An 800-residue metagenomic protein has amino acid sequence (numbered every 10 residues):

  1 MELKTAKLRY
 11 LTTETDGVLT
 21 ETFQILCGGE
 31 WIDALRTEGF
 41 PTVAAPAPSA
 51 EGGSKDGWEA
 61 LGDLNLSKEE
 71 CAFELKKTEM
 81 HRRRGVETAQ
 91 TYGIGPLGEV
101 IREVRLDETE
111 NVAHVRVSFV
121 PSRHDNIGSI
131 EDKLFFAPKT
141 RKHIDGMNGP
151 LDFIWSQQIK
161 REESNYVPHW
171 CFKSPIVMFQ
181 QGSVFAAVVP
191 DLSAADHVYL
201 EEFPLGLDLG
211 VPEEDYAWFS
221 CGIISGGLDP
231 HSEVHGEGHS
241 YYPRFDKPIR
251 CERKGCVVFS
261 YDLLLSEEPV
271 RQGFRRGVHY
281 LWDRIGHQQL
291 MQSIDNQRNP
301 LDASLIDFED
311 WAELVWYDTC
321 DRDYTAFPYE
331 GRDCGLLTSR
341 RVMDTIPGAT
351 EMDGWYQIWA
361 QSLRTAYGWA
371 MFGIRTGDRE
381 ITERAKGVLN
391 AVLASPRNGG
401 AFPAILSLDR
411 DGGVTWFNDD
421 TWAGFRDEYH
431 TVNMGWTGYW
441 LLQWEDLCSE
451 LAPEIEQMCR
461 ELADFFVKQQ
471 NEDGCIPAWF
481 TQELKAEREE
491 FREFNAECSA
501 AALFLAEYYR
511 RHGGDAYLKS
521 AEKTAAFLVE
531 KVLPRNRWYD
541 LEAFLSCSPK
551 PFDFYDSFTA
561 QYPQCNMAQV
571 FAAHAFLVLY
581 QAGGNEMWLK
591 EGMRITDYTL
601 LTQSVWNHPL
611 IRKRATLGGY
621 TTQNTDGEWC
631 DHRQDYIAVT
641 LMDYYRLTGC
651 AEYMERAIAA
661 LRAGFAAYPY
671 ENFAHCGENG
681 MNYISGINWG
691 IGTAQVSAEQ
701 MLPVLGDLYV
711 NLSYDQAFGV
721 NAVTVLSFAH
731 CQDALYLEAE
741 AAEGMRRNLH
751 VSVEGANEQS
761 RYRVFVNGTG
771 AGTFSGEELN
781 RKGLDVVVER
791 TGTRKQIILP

Functional and structural regions predicted by a protein language model:
T5-K7, G95-E99, T769: Glycine-centered tight beta-turn/hairpin loop motif at sheet-sheet or coil-to-beta transitions
A6-R36, P41-G52, Q469-D473, Y580 (+1 more regions): Short beta-strand segments and strand-loop junctions that repeat across beta-rich extracellular domains
E30-L264: Beta-strand/loop-rich accessory regions of lumenal/periplasmic or secreted enzymes, predominantly carbohydrate-active
I32, T769-F774: Surface-exposed loop/edge segments in extracytoplasmic proteins
H114, E163-C171, V177, F185 (+11 more regions): Glycan-recognition and catalytic cores of secretory/periplasmic carbohydrate-active enzymes
S129-P138, A742-S760: Surface-exposed beta-strand/loop patches in extracellular or lumenal glycoproteins
P138-L151, E754-G770: Solvent-exposed beta-hairpin/edge-strand motifs
T693, F774-P800: C-terminal beta-strand-rich structural cap/linker in extracellular carbohydrate-active enzymes
